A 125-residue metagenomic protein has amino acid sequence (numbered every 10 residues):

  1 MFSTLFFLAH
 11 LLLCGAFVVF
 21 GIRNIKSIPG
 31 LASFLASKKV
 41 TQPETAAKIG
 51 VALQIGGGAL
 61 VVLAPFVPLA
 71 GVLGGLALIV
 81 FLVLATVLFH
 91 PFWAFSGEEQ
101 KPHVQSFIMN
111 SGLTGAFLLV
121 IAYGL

Functional and structural regions predicted by a protein language model:
M1-G30, T41-G56, L63-L125: Extended, low-polarity transmembrane helix blocks
L35-T41: Perimembrane loop-to-helix junctions flanking transmembrane segments
